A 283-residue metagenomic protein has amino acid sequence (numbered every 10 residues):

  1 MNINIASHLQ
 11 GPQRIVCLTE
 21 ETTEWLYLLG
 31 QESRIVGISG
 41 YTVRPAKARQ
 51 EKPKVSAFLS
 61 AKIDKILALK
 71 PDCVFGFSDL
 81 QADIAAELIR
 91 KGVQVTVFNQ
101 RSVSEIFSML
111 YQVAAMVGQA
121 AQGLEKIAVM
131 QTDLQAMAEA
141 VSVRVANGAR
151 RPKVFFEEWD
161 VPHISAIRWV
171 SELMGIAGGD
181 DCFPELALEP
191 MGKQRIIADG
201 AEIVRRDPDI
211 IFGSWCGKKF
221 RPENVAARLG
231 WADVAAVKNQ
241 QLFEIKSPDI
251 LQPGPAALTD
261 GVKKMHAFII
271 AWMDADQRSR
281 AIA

Functional and structural regions predicted by a protein language model:
M1-A283: N-terminal ligand-binding lobe of clamshell/alpha-beta domains
